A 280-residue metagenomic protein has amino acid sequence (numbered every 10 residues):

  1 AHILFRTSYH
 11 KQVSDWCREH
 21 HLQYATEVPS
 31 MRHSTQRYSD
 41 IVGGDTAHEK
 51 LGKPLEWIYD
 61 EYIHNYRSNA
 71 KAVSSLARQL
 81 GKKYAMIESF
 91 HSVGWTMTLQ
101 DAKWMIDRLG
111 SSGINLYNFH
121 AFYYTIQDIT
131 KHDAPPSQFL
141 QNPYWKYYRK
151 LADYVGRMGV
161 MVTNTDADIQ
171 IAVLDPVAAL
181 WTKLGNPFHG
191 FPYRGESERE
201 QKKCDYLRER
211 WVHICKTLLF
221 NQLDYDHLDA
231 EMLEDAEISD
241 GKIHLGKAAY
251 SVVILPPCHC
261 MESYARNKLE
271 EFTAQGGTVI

Functional and structural regions predicted by a protein language model:
A1-I280: Carbohydrate-binding surfaces of carbohydrate-active enzymes
